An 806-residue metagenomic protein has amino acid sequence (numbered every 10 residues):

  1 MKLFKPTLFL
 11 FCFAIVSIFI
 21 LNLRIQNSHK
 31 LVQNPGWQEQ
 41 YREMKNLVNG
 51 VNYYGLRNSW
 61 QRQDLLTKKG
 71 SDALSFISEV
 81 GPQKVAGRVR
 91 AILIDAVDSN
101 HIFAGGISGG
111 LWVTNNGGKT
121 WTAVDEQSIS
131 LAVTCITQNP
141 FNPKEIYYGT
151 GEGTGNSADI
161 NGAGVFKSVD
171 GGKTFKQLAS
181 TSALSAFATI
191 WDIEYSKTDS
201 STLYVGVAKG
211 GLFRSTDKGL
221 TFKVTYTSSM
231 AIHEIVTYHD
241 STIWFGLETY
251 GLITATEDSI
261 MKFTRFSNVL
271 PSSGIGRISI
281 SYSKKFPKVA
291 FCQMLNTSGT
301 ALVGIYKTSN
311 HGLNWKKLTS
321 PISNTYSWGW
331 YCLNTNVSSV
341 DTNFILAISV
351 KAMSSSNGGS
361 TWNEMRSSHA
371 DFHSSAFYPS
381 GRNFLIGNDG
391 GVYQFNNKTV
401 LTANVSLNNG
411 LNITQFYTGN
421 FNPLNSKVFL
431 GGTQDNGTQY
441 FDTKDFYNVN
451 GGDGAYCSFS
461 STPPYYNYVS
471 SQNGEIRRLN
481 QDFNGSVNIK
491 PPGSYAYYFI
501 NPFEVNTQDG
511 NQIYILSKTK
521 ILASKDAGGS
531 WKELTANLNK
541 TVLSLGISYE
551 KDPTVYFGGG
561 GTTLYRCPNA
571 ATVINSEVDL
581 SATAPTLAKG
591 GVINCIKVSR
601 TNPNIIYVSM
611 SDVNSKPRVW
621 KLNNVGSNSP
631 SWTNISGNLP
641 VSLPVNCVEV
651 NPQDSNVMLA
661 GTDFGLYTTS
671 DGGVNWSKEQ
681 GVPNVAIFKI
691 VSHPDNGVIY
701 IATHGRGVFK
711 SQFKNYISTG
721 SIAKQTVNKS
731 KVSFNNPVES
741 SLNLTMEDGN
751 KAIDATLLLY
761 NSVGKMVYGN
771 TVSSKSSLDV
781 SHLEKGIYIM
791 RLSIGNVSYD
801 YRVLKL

Functional and structural regions predicted by a protein language model:
M1-C12: N-terminal Sec-pathway targeting helices
C12, Q26, V89, A290 (+2 more regions): N-terminal cationic amphipathic segment used for targeting or macromolecule association
F13-R24: Hydrophobic alpha-helical membrane-insertion segments, chiefly the h-region of N-terminal signal peptides
N22-N715: Beta-propeller blade termini and top-face loops
F713-K729: Low-complexity, Pro/Thr/Ser/Gly/Ala-rich linker/spacer regions in secreted, extracellular modular proteins
Q725-L806: C-terminal outer-membrane/trafficking sorting elements
